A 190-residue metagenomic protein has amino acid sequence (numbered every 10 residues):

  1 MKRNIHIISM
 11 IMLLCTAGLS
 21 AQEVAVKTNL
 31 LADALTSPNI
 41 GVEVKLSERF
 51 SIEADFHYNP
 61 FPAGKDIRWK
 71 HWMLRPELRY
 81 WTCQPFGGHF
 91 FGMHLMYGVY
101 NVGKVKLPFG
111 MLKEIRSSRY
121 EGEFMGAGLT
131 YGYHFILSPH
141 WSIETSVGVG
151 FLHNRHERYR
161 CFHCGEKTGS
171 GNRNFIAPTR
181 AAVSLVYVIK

Functional and structural regions predicted by a protein language model:
Q22, A34-T36, R68-L74, G87 (+2 more regions): Residues that define the transmembrane beta-barrel architecture of outer-membrane proteins
V24, F50-I52, F86, H140-I143: Repeated loop/turn-to-beta-strand initiation elements of outer-membrane beta-barrel proteins
A25-I40, N59-K70, P85: Solvent-exposed loop/turn segments connecting transmembrane beta-strands in outer-membrane beta-barrel proteins
V26-T28, V42, A54, P76 (+4 more regions): Membrane-embedded beta-strand positions of outer-membrane beta-barrel proteins
L30-A34, F56-P62, Y80, L95-N101 (+2 more regions): Transmembrane beta-strands of outer-membrane beta-barrel pores
S47-R49, C83-G87, I136-S138, K190: Outer-membrane beta-barrel channels and translocator barrels
Y58-H71, V99-E123, R155-N174: Flexible, solvent-exposed loop segments that connect beta-strands
W81, F175-K190: Outer-membrane beta-barrel "beta-signal"
